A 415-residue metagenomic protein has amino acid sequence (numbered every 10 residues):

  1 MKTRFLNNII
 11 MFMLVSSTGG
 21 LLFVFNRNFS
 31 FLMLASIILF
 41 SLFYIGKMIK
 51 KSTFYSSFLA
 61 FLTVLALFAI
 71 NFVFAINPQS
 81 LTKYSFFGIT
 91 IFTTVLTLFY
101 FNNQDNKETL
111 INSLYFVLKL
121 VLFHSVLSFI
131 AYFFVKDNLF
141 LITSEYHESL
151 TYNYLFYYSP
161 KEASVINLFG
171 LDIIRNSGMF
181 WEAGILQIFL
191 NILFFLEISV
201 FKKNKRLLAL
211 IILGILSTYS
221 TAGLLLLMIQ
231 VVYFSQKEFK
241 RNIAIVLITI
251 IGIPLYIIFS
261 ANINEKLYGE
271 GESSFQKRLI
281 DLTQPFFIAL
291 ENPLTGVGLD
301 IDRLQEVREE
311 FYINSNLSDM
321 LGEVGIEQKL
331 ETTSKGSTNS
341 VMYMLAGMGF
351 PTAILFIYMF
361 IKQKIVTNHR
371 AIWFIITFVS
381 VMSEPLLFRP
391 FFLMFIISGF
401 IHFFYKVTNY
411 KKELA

Functional and structural regions predicted by a protein language model:
M1-K50, T63-A75, V379, L393-F395: N-terminal signal-anchor transmembrane segment
L14-R27, N71-F74, N339-M348, H369-V407: Membrane helix-loop boundary segments at the extracytoplasmic
V15-A35, A66-F92, D105-N106, L127-L139 (+1 more regions): Interfacial transmembrane-helix termini
L59-V64, L98-L150: Interfacial loop-to-transmembrane-helix boundary motif in multi-pass membrane proteins
A69, L127-K136, S235-G271: A membrane-periplasm/extracellular boundary helix in multi-pass inner-membrane enzymes that assemble envelope glycans
Y115-N138, Y152, Y158-Y219, L225-F234: Alpha-helical transmembrane segments of multi-pass inner-membrane proteins
F201-K205, Q230-I243, T333-F378, Y410: Hydrophobic transmembrane alpha-helices and their immediate junctions
E265-M348: Long extracytoplasmic/lumenal interhelical loops at the membrane interface of multi-pass membrane proteins
